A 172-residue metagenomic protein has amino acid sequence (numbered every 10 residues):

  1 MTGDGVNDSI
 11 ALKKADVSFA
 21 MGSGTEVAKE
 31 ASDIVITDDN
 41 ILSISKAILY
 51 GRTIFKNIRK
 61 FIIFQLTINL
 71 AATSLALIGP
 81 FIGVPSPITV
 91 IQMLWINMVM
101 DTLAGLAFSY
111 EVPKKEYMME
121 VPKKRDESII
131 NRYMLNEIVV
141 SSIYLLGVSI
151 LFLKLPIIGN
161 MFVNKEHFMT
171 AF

Functional and structural regions predicted by a protein language model:
M1-I34: Acidic, Mg2+-coordinating phosphoryl-transfer loop and its flanking beta/alpha structural elements, shared across
S23-F172: Membrane-embedded transport module
